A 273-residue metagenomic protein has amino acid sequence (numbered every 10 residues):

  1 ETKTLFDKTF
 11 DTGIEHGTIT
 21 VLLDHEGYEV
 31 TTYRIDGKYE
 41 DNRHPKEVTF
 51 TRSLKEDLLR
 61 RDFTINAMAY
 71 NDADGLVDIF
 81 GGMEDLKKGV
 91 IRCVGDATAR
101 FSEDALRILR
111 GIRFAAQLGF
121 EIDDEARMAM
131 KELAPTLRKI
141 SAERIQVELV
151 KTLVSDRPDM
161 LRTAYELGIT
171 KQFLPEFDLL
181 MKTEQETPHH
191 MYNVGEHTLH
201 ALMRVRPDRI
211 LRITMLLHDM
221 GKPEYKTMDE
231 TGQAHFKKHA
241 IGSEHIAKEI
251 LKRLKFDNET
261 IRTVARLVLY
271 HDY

Functional and structural regions predicted by a protein language model:
E1-Y273: Catalytic cores of the polymerase beta-like nucleotidyltransferase superfamily and closely associated nucleotide
